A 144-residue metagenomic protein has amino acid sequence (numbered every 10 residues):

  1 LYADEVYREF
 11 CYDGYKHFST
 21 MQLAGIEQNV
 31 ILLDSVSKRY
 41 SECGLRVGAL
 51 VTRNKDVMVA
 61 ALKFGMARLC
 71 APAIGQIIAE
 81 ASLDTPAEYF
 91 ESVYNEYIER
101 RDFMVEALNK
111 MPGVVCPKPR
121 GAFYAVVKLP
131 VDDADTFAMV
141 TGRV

Functional and structural regions predicted by a protein language model:
L1-V144: PLP-dependent class I/II
